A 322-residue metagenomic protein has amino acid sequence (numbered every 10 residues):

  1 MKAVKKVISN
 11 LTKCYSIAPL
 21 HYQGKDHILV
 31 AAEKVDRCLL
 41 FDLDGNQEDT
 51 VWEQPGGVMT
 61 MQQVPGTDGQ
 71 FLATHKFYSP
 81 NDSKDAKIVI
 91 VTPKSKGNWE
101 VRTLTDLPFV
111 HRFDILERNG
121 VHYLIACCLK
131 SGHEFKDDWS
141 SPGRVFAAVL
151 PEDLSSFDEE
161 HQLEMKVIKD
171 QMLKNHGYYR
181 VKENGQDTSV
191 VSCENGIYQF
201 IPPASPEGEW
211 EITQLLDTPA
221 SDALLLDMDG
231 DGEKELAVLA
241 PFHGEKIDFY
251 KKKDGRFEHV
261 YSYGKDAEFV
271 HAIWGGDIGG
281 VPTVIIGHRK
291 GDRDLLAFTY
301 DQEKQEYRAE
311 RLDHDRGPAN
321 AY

Functional and structural regions predicted by a protein language model:
M1-Y322: Beta-propeller-forming repeat regions
